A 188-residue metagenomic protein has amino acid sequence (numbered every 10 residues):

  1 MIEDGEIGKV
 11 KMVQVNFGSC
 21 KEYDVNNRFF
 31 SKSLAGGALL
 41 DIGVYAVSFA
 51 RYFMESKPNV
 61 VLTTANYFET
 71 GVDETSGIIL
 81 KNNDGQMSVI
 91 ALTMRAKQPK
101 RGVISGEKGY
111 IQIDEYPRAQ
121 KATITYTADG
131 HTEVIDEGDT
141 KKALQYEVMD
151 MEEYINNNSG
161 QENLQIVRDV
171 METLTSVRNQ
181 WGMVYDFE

Functional and structural regions predicted by a protein language model:
M1-D4, S56, Y110-I111, L174-Q180 (+1 more regions): Phosphate/oxyanion-binding loops and surfaces in catalytic or ligand/nucleic-acid-binding neighborhoods
M1-V61: Predominantly a Rossmann-like dinucleotide-binding segment in NAD(P)-dependent oxidoreductases
I7, N83-D84, T127: A short, structured loop/turn motif at beta-sheet edges
M12-F17, E115, K121, Y126: Mobile, glycine-enriched helix-loop/loop "lid" segments at the mouths of ligand-binding/catalytic clefts that gate
L40, V44, K141-Q145, Q161: Electropositive phosphate-/nucleotide-binding environments in soluble metabolic enzymes
S48-A119, G138, V148-Y154, N158-S159: Contiguous beta-strand/loop segments that form the cofactor/metal-binding neighborhood of enzyme cores
N83, D150-E188: C-terminal helix-rich "cap/oligomerization" subdomain common to oxidoreductases
A119-A122, Y126-M149: Interdomain hinge/lid region at the active-site interface of Rossmann-like NAD(P)-dependent oxidoreductases
